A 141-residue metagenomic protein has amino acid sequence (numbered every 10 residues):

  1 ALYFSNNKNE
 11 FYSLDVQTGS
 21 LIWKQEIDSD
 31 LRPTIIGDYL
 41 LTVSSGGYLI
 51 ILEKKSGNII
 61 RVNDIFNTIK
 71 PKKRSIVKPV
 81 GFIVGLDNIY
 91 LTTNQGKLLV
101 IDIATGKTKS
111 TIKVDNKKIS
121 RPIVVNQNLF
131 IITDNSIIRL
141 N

Functional and structural regions predicted by a protein language model:
A1-V16, L21: Solenoidal tandem-repeat scaffolds enriched in leucines and small polar residues
L2-F4, L40-T42, I50, N88-L91 (+1 more regions): Conserved beta-propeller blade signature
S5, I27, T34, V43 (+4 more regions): Residue-level signal for WD-repeat beta-propeller blades
K8, G46, Q95, D134-N135: Surface-exposed loop/turn positions within WD40 beta-propeller blades
Y12, I50, L99, I138-R139: WD40 beta-propeller blade core
D15-T18, K54-S56, D102-G106, N141: Short loop/turn segments that connect beta-strands within beta-propeller blades
Q17-G37, R61-L86, K109-N126: Extracytoplasmic beta-rich repeat domains
V43, I50, N58, N63-D64 (+1 more regions): Loop/turn-rich, solvent-exposed surfaces of beta-rich toroidal or solenoidal domains
